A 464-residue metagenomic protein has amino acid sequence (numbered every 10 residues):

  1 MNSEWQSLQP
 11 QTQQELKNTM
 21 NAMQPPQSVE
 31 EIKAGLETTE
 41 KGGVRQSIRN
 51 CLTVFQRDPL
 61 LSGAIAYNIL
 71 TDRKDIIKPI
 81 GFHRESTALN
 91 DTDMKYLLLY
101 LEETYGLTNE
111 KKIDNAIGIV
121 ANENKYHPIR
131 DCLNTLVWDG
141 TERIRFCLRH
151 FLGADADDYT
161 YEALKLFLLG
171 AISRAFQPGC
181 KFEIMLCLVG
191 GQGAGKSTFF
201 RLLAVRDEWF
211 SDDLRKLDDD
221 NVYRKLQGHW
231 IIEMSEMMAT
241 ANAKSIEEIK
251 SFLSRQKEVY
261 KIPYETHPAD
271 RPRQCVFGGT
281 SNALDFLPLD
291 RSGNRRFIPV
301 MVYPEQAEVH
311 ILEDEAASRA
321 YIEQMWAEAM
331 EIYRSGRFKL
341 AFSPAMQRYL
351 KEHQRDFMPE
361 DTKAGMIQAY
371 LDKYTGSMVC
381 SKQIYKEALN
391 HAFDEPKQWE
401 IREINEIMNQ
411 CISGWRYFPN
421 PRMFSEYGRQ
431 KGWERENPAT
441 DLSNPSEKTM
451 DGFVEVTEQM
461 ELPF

Functional and structural regions predicted by a protein language model:
M1-R143, D158, E162, D394-E395 (+4 more regions): N-terminal nucleic-acid engagement/recognition segments and initiation subdomains in replication, restriction
P59-L60, A64-I69, D75-I76, G81 (+9 more regions): Residue-level preference for alpha-helix termini and adjacent loops
E102-H127, K181, E208-D212, D218-L253 (+2 more regions): Feature primarily recognizes SF3-like P-loop helicase cores of small DNA viruses
I117-Q227, I231: P-loop NTPase catalytic core of nucleic-acid-dependent motor ATPases
